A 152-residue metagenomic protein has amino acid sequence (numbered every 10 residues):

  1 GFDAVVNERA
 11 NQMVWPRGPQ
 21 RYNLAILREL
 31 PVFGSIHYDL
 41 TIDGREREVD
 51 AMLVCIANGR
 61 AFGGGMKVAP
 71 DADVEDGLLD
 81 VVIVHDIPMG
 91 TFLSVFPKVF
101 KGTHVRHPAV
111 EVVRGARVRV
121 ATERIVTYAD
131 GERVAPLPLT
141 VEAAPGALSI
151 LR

Functional and structural regions predicted by a protein language model:
G1-R152: Long C-terminal subdomains/extensions of small-metabolite kinases
